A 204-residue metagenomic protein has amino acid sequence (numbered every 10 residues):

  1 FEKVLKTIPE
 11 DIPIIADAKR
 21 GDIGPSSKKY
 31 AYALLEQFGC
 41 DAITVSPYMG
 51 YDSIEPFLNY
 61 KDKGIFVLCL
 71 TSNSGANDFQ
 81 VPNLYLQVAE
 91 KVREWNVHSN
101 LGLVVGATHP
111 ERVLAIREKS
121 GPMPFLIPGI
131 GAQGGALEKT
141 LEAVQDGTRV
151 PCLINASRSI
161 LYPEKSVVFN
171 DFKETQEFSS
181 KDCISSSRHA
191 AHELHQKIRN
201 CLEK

Functional and structural regions predicted by a protein language model:
F1, L5, D22-D41, K139-A143 (+3 more regions): A short alpha/beta connector and helix-capping loop motif
F1-A16, S120, F125: Alpha-helix-loop-beta-strand connector modules within alpha/beta enzyme cores
F1-T7, I23-S27, Y48-D62, T108-E118 (+1 more regions): Active-site-adjacent beta->alpha loops and helix N-cap segments on the catalytic face of soluble alpha/beta enzymes
E2-E10, K29, A33, P56 (+6 more regions): Alpha-helical scaffolding segments of alpha/beta enzyme cores, especially the outer helices of TIM-barrel or partial
I14, I65, L103, F125 (+1 more regions): Hydrophobic/aromatic residues located in beta-strands of well-ordered beta-sheets within soluble catalytic
A18, D22-V104, P122: Conserved anion-binding
A107-N155, S159-S166: A C-terminal functional module that forms or caps the active site or interfaces directly with catalytic machinery
T140-G147, P151, Y162-K204: C-terminal helical cap(s) of enzyme catalytic domains, especially alpha/beta-barrels
